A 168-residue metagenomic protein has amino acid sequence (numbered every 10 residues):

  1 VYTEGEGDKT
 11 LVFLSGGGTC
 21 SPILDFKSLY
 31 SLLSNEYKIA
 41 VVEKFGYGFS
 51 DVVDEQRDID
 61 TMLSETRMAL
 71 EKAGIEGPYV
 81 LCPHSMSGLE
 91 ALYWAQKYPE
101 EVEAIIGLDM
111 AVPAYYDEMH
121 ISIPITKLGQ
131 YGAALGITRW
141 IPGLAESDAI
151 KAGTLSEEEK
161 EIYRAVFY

Functional and structural regions predicted by a protein language model:
T3-F49: Conserved HGGG/HGGXW glycine-rich cap/lid loop of the alpha/beta-hydrolase fold
E6-D8, N35, I75-G77, P99-E100: Active-site acidic short loop of glycosyltransferases
I23-D25, S50-Q56, D117-E118: Conserved catalytic-core motifs of eukaryotic protein kinase domains, centered on the activation segment
D25, L29, M62-T66, S87: Stable alpha-helical elements in mature extracytoplasmic
V41-C82, Y98: Active-site loop/oxyanion-hole signature of alpha/beta-hydrolase fold enzymes
G77-H120: Conserved hydrolase catalytic core segment
A104-Y168: Flexible "cap/lid" subdomain of the alpha/beta-hydrolase fold that forms the substrate-access gate
